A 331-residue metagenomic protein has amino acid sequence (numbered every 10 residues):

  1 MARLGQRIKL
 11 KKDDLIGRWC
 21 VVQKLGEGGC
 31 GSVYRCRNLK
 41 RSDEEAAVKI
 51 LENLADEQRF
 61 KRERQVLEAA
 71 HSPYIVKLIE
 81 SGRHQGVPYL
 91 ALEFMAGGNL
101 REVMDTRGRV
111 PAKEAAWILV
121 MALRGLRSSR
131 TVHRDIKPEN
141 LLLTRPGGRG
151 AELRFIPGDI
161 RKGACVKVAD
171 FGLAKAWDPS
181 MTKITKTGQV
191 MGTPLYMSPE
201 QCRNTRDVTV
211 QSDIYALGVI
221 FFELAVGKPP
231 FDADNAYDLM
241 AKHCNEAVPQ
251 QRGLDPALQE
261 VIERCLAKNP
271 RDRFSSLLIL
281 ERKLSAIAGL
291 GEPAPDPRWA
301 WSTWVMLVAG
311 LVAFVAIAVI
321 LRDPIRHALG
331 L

Functional and structural regions predicted by a protein language model:
E52-A69: AlphaC helix of the eukaryotic protein kinase fold
S81: Activation-segment/catalytic-loop signature of the eukaryotic protein kinase fold
Q85-N99: Conserved short submotifs of the Hanks-type protein kinase catalytic core that shape the nucleotide-binding pocket
L100-V110: AlphaC helix of the protein kinase catalytic domain
I118-L119: Activation segment signature within eukaryotic-like protein kinase domains
L123-T131: Protein kinase catalytic-loop region centered on the HRD/HxD motif
R145-P199, R203-R206: Activation segment of protein kinases
T193-E292: C-terminal lobe helix-coil module of Hanks-type protein kinase domains
